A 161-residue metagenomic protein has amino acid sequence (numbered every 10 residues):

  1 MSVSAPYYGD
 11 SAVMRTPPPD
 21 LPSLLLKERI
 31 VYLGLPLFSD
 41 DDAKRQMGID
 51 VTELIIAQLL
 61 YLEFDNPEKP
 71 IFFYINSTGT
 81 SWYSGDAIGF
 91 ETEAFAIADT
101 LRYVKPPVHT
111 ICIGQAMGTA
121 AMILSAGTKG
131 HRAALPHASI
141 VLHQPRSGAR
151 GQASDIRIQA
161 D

Functional and structural regions predicted by a protein language model:
M1-D161: Terminal-region recognition feature
